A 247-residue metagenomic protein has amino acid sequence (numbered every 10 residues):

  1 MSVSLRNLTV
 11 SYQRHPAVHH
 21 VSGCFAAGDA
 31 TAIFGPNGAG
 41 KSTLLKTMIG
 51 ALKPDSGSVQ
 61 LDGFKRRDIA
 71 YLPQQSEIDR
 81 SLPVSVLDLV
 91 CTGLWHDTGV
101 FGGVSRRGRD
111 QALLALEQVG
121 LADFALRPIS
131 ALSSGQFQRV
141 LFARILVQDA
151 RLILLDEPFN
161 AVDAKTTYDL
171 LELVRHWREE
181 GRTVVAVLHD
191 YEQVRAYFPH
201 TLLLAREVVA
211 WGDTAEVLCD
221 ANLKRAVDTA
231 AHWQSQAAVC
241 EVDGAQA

Functional and structural regions predicted by a protein language model:
F34-P36: The feature captures the beta-strand-to-loop junction immediately N-terminal to the Walker
I49: Helix-to-loop junction immediately C-terminal to a conserved catalytic motif
R106-F124: Conserved ABC ATPase "signature" region
P128-L132, Q136: Conserved ABC ATPase signature
I153-E157: Catalytic Walker B motif of ABC-type/P-loop ATPase nucleotide-binding domains
T201-T214: H-loop (His-switch) and adjacent beta-strand-loop-beta switch element of ABC-type ATPase nucleotide-binding domains
A215-A247: ABC ATPase nucleotide-binding domains
